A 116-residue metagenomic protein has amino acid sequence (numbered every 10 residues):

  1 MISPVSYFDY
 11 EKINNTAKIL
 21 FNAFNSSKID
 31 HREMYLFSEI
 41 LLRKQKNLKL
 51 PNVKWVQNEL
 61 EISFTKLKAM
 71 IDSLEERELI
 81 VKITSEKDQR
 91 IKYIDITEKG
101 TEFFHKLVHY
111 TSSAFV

Functional and structural regions predicted by a protein language model:
M1-S27: N-terminal leader segment of winged-helix/HTH proteins
K12, T16, L20-F21, H105-V116: Amphipathic alpha-helical dimerization/coiled-coil segments that flank or bridge DNA-binding/regulatory modules
F21-I62: N-terminal helix-turn-helix DNA-binding core of bacterial DNA-binding proteins
R32, N52, S85-V108: Short, cationic-aromatic polyanion-contact patches
L50-K92: Canonical helix-turn-helix DNA-binding module
